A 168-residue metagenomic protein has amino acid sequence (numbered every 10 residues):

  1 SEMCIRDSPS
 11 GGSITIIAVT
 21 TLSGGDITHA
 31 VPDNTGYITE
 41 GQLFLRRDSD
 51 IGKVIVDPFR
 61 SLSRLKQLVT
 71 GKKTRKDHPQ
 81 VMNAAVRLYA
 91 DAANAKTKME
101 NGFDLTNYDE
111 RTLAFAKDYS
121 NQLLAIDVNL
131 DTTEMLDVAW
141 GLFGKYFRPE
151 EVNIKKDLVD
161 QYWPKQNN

Functional and structural regions predicted by a protein language model:
S1-E2, R6-N168: P-loop NTPase catalytic core
